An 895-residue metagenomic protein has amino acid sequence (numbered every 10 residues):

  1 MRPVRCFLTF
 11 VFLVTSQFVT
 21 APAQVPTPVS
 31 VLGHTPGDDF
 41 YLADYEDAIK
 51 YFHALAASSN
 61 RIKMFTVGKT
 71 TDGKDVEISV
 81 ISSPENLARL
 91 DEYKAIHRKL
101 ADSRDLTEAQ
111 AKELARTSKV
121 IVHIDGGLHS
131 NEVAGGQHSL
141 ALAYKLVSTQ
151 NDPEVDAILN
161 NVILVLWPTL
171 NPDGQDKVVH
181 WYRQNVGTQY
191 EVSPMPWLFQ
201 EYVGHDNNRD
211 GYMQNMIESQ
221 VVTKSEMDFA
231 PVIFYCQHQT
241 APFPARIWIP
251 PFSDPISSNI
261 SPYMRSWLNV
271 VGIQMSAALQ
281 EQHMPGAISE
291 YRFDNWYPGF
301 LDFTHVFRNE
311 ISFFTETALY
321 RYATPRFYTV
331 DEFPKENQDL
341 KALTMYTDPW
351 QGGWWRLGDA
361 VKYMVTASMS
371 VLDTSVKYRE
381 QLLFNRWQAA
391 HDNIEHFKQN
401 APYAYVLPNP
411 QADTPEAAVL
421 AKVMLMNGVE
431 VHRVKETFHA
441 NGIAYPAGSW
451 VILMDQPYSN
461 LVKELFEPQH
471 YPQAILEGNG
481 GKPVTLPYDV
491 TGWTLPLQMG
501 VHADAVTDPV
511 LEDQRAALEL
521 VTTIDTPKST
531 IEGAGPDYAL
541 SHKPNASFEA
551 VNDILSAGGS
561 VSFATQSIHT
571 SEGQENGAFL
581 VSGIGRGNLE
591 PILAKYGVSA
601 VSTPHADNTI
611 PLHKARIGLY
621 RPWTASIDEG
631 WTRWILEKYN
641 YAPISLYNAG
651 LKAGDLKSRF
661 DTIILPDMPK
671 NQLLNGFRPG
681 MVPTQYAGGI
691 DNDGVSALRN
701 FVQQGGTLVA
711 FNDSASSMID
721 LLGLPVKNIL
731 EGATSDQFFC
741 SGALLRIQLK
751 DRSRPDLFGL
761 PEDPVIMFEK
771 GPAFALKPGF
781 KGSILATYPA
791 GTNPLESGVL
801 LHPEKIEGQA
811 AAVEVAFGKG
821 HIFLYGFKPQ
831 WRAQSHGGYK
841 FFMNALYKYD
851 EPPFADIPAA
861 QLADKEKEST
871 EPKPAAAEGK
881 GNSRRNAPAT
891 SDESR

Functional and structural regions predicted by a protein language model:
M1-L8: Bacterial N-terminal signal peptides that target proteins for export
V14-P22: C-terminal segment of classical bacterial N-terminal signal peptides
Q24-I163, R209, N215, V221 (+5 more regions): Intrinsic-disorder/low-complexity accessory segments
L128-S130, P168-G174, G211-M213, A241: Acidic, glycine-rich active-site loops and adjacent beta-strand->loop/helix elements that engage anionic groups
A143-L146, A157, N161-R183: Carboxylate/His-rich catalytic cores and anion/metal-binding grooves
P168-N171, Y182, Q237-P244, S714-A715: Short, solvent-exposed turn/loop segments enriched in Gly/Ser/Thr/Pro and often Arg
Q175-Q200, G204, Q220, K224: Active-site-proximal cap/loop segments of hydrolase catalytic domains
E226-T240: Proline-aspartate-enriched helix->loop->beta-strand connector
